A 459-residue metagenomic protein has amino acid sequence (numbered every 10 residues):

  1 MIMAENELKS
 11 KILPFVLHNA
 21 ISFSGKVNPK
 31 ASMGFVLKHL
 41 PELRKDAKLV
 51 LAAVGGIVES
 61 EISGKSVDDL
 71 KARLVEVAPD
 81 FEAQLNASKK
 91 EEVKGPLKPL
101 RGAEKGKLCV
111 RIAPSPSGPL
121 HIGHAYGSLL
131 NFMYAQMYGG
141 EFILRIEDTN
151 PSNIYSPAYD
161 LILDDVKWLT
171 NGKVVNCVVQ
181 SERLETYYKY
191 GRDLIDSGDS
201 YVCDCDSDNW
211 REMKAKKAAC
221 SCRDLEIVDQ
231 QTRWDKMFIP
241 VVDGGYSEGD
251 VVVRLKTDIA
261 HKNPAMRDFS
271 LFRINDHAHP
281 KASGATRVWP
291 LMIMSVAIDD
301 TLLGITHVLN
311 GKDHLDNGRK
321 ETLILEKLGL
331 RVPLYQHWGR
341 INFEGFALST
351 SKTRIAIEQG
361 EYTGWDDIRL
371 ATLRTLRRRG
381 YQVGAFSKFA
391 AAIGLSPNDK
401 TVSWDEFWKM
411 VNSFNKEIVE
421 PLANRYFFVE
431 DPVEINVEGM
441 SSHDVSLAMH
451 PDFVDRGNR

Functional and structural regions predicted by a protein language model:
I2-C222, D313-A347, R354-E361: N-terminal Rossmann-like or analogous alpha/beta NTP/dinucleotide-binding catalytic cores that position adenine
A20-V36, L40-A47, D366-G457: Extended, domain-scale alpha-helical bundle/helix-rich regions
A103, I195, V241-V242, I357 (+2 more regions): Hydrophobic residues in alpha-helical segments
V110-S117, I143-T149, T301-L309, D367-L373 (+1 more regions): Glycine- and acidic
A113-S115, D193, A265, I355-E358 (+6 more regions): Preference for short coil/turn "hinge" residues that link or interrupt alpha-helices
P114, P119-A125, S156, D160 (+10 more regions): Conserved structured core elements
A135, S200, S295-A297, L376 (+1 more regions): Conserved catalytic-core segments centered on acid/base and nucleophilic motifs
S197-T353, E361-G364, T372, V411-E420 (+1 more regions): Active-site cores that bind ATP or allylic diphosphates and position pyrophosphate for catalysis
